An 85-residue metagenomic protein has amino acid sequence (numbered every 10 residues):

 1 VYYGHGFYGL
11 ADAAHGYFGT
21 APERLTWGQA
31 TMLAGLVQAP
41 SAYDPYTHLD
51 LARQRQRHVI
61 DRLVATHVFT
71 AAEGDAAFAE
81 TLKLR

Functional and structural regions predicted by a protein language model:
V1-R85: Non-catalytic, structured segments within soluble enzyme domains
